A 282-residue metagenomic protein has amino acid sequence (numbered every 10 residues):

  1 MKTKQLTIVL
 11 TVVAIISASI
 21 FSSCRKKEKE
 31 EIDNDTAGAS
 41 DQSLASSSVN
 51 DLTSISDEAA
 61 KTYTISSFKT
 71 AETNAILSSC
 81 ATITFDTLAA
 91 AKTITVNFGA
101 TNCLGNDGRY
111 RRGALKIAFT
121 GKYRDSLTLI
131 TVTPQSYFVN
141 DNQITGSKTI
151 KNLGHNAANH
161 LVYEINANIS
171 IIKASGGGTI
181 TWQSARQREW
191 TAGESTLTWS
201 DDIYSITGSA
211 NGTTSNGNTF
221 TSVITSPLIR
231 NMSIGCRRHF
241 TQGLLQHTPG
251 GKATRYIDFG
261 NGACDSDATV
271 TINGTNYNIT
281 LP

Functional and structural regions predicted by a protein language model:
K2-L10: Bacterial N-terminal signal peptides that target proteins for export
S19-S23: C-terminal motif of bacterial Sec signal peptides marking the signal peptidase cleavage site
R25-P282: Low-complexity, intrinsically disordered segments exposed to solvent
